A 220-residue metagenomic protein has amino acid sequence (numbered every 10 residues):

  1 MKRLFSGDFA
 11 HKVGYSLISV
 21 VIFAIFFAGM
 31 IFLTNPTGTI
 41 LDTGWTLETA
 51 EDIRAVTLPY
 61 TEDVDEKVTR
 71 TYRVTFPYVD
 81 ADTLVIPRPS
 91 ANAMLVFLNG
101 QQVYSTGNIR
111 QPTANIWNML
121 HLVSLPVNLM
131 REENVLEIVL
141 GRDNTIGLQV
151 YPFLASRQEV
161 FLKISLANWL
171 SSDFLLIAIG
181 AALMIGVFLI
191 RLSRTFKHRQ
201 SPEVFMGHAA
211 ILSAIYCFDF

Functional and structural regions predicted by a protein language model:
R3-V79: Extended carbohydrate-recognition surfaces in non-catalytic/accessory domains of CAZymes and lectin-like proteins
F5-Y15, F174, F196-E203: Membrane-water interface of alpha-helical transmembrane segments
E66-T75, A81-T83, L120-L122, E133-V135: Intrinsic-disorder/low-complexity, polar/charged segments enriched in Ser/Thr/Lys/Arg/Asp/Glu/Gln
F76-L98, L136-I138: Aromatic-lined ligand-binding clefts that engage carbohydrates, nucleic acids, or primary amines
M94-F153: Beta-strand-rich ligand-recognition modules
N134-R142, T195-H208: Alpha-helical transmembrane segments of integral membrane proteins, especially early/N-terminal helices
V150-D173: Short, aromatic-rich amphipathic segments at membrane interfaces that lie adjacent to a transmembrane helix or signal
L175-S193, S201-F220: Hydrophobic alpha-helical transmembrane segments of multi-pass membrane proteins
